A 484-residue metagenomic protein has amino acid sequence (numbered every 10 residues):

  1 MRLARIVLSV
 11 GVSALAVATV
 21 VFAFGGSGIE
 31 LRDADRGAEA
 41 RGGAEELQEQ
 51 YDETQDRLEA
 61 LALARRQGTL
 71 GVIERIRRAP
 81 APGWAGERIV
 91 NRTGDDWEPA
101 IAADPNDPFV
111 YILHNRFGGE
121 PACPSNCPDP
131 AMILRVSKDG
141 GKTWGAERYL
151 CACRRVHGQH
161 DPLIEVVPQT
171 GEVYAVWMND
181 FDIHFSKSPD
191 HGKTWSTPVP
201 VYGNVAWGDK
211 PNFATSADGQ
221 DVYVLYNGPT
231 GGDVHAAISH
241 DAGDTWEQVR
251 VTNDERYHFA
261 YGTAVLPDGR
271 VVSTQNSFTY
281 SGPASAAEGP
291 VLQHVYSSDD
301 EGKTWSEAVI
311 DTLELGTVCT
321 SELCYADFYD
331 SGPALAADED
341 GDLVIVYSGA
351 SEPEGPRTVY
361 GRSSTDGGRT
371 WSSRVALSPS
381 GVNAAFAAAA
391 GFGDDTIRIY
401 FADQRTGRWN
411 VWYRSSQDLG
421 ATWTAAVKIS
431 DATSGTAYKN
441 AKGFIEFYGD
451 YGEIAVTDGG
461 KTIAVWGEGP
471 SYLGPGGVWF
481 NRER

Functional and structural regions predicted by a protein language model:
M1-S13: N-terminal Sec-pathway targeting helices
V10, V21, G474-P475: Cleavable N-terminal signal peptides
S13-G26: Hydrophobic alpha-helical membrane-insertion segments, chiefly the h-region of N-terminal signal peptides
G26-R484: Extracellular, repeat-based ectodomains that mediate carbohydrate processing or recognition
